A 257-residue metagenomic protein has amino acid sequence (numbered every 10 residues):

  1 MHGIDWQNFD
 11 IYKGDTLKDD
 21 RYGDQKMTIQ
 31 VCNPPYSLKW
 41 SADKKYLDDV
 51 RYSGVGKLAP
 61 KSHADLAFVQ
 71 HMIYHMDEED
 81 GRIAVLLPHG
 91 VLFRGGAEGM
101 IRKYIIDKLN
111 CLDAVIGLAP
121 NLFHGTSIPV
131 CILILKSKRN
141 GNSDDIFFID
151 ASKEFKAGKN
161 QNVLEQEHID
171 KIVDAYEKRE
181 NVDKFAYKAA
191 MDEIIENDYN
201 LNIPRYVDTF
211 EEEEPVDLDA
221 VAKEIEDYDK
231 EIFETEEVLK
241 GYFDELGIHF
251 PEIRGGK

Functional and structural regions predicted by a protein language model:
M1-D24: S-adenosyl-L-methionine
K18-K257: A conserved structural/catalytic subdomain of Rossmann-like adenosyl-cofactor enzymes
